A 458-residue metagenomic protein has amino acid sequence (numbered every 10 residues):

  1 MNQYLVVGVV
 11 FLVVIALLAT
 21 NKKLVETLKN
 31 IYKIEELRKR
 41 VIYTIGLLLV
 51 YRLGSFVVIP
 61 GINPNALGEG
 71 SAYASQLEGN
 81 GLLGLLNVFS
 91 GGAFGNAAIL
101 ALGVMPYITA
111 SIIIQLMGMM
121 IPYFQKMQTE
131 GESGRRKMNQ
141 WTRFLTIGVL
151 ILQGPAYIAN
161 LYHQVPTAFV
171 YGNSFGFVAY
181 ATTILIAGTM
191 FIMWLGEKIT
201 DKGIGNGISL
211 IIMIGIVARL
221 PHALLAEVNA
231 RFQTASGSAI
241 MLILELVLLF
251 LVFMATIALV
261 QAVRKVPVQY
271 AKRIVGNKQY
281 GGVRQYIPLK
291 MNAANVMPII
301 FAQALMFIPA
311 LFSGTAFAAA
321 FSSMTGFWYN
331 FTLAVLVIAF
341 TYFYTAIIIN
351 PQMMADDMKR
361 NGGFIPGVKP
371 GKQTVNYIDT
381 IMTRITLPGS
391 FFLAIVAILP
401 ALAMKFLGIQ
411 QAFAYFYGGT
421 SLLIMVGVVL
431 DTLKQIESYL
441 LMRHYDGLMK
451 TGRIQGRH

Functional and structural regions predicted by a protein language model:
M1-K126, S133-H458: N-terminal cationic and glycine-rich segments that engage phosphates or anionic surfaces
